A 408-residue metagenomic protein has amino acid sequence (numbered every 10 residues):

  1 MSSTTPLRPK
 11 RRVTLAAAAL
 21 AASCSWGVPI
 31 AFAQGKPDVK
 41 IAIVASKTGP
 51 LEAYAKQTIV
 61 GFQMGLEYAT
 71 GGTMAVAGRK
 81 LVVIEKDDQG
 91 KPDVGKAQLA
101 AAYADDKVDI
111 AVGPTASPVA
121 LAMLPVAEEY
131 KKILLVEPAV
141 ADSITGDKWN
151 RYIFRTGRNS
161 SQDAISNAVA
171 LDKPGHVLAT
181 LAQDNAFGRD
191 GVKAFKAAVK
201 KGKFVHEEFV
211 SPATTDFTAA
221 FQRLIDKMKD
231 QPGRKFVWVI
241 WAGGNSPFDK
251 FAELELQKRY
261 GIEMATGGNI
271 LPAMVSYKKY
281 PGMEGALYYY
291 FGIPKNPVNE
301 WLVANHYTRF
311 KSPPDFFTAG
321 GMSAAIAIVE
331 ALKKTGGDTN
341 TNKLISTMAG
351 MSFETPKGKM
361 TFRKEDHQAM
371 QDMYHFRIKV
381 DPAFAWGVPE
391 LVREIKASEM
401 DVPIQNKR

Functional and structural regions predicted by a protein language model:
M1, P9-A16: N-terminal export leaders
S23-F32: C-terminal segment of classical bacterial N-terminal signal peptides
D38, A42-G65, K86-P92, T115-A116 (+3 more regions): Extracytoplasmic "Venus flytrap"
D38, A53-V60, Y68, G72-G146 (+3 more regions): Beta-alpha junction/loop-to-helix N-cap segments that form part of ligand/metal-binding clefts
V39, P281, S352-R408: Solvent-exposed, acidic/polar segments of extracytosolic/periplasmic ligand-binding ectodomains
V94-A97, D142-S143, N150-E253, G292-W301: Extracellular/periplasmic Venus flytrap/periplasmic-binding protein
A102-T115, L135-E137, L178-A182, Q231-G243 (+2 more regions): Periplasmic-binding protein-like
F248-M322, K333-T335, T339, V388-K407: Extracellular/periplasmic periplasmic-binding protein-like sensory domains
